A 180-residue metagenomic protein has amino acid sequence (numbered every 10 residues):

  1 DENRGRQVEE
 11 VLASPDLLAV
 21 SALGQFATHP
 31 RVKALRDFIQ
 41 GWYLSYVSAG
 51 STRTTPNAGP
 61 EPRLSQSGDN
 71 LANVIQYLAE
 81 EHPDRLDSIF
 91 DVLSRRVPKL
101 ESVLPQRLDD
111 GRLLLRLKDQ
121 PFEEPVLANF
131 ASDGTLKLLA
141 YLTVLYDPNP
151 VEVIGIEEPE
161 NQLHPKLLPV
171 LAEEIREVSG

Functional and structural regions predicted by a protein language model:
D1-S88: Electropositive, glycine-dotted interaction segments that contact anionic polymers or phosphate-rich ligands
V8-V11, I39, I75, I89 (+4 more regions): Weak global preference for isoleucine
E80, S88, V97-V103: Beta-propeller domains
V92, K99-S102, Q106-G180: Switch/communication elements of ASCE P-loop NTPase nucleotide-binding domains
